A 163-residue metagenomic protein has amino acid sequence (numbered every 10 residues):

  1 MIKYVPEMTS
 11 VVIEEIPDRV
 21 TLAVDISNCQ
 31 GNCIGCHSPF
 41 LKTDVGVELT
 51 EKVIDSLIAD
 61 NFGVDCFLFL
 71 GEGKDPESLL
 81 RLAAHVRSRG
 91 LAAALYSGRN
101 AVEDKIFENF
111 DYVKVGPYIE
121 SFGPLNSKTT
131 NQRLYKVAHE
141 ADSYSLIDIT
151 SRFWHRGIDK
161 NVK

Functional and structural regions predicted by a protein language model:
M1-D25, Q30, S38-K42, V162: N-terminal [4Fe-4S]-dependent radical SAM core
V20, N109, T130: Residues that flank catalytic or metal-binding motifs in active/ligand-binding sites
C33: Short cysteine-rich clusters marking metal-coordination/redox-active sites
H37-L49, F62-P76, G90-V102, Y112-V137: Core AdoMet radical
T50, I54, L79: Aromatic/hydrophobic pocket-lining residues that form the small-molecule binding cavity in soluble enzyme cores
D55-A59: Generic structural signal for well-ordered alpha-helical scaffold segments
K74-R87, G123-K163: P-loop/Walker A phosphate-binding loop and immediately adjacent motor/lid segment at beta-alpha junctions
